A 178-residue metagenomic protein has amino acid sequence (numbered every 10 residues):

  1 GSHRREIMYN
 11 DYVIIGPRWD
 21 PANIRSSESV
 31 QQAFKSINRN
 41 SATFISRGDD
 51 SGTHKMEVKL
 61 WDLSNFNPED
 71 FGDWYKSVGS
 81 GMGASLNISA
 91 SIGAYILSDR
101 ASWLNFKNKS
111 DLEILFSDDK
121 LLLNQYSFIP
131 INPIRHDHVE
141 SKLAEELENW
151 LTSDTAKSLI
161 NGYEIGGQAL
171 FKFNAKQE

Functional and structural regions predicted by a protein language model:
G1-Y9: Short beta-strand-centered segments that line the small-molecule binding cleft or hinge of alpha/beta clamshell
M8, P17, A22-E178: Exported/periplasmic ABC-transporter solute-binding proteins
I14: Serine endopeptidase catalytic core focused on the charge-relay Asp
